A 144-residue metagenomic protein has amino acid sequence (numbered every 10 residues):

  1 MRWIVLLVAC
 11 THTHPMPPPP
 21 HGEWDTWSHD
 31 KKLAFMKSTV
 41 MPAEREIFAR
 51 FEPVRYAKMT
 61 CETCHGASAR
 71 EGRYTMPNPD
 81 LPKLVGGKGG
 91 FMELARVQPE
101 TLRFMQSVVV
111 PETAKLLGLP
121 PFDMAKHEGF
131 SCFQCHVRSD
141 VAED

Functional and structural regions predicted by a protein language model:
M1-W3: Positively charged n-region of N-terminal signal peptides that target proteins for export
L7-A9: C-terminal motif of bacterial Sec signal peptides marking the signal peptidase cleavage site
T13-D144: Sequence context surrounding c-type heme c attachment/ligation sites in exported
